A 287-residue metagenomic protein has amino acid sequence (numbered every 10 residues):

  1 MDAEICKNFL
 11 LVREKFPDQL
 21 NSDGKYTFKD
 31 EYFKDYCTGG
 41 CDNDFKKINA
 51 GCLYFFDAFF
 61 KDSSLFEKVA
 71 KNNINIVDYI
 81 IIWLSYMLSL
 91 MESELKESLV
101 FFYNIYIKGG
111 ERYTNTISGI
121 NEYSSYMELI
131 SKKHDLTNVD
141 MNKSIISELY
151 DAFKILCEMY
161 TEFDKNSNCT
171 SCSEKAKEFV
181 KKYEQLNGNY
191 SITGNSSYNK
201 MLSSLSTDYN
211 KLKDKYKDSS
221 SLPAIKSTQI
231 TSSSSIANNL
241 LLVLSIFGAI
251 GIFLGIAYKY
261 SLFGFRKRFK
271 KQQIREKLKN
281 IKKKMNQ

Functional and structural regions predicted by a protein language model:
M1-T231, S235: N-terminal targeting/regulatory segments, especially signal peptides of secretory and single-pass membrane glycoproteins
P223-Q287: C-terminal single-pass transmembrane alpha-helix
